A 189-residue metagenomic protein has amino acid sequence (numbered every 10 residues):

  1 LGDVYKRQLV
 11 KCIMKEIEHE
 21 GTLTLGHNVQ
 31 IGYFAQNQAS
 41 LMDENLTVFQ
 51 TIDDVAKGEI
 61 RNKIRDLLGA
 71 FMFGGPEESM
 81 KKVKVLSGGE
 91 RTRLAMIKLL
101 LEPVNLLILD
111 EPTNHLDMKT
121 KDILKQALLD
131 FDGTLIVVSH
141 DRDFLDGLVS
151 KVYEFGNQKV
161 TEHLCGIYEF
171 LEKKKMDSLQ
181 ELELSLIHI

Functional and structural regions predicted by a protein language model:
D3-L186: ABC ATP-binding cassette signature C-motif
I189: Calmodulin-binding IQ motif helices
